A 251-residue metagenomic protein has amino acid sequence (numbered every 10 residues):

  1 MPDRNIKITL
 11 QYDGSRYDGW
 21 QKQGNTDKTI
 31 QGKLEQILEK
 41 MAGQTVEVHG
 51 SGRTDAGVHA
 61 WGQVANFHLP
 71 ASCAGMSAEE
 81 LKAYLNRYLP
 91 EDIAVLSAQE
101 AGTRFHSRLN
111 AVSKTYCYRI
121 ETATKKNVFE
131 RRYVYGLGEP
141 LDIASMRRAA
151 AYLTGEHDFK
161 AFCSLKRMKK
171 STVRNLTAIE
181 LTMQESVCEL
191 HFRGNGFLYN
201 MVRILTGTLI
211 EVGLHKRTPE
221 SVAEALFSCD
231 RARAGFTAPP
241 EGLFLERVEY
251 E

Functional and structural regions predicted by a protein language model:
M1-E251: Structured-RNA-binding interfaces characteristic of tRNA pseudouridine synthases
